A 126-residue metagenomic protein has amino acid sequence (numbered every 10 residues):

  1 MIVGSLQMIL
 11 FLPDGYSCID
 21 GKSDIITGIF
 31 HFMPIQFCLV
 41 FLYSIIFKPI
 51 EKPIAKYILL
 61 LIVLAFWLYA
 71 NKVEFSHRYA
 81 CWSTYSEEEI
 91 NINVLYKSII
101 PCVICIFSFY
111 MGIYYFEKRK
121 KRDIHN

Functional and structural regions predicted by a protein language model:
M1, F32-F37, F41, L61-A65 (+1 more regions): Alpha-helical transmembrane spans of integral membrane proteins, capturing the lipid-embedded, hydrophobic core of TM
M1, K52-V73: Transmembrane alpha-helical segments of multi-pass membrane proteins
I2-F11: Alpha-helical transmembrane segments of multi-pass membrane proteins
Q7, A80-K121: Alpha-helical membrane-associated segments of multi-pass integral membrane proteins
M8-I9, K48, Y69, E74 (+2 more regions): Hydrophobic alpha-helical segments of integral membrane proteins
L10-H31, A70-S98: Interfacial non-cytosolic loop connecting adjacent transmembrane helices
H31-A55: Canonical alpha-helical transmembrane segments
R122-N126: Low-complexity, intrinsically disordered extramembrane tails and loops of integral membrane proteins
